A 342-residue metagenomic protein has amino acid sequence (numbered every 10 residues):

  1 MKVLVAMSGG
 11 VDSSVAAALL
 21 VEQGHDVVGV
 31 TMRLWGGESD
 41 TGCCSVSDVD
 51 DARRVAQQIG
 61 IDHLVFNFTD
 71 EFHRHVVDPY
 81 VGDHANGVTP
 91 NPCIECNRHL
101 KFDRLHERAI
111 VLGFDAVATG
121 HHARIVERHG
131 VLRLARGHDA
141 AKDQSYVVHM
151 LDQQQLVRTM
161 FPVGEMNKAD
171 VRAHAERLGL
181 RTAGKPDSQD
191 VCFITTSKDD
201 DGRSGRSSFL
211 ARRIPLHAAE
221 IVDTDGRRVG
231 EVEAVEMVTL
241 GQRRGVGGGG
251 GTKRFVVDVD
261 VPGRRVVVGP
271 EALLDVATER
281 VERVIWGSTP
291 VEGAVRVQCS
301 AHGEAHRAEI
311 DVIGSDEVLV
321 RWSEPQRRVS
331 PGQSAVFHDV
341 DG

Functional and structural regions predicted by a protein language model:
M1-M150, M160, K168-V171, E176 (+2 more regions): ATP-dependent adenylation/nucleotidyltransferase module used to activate substrates
V11, G36, A118-I125, G130-G342: AMP-forming adenylation/ATP pyrophosphatase catalytic core
